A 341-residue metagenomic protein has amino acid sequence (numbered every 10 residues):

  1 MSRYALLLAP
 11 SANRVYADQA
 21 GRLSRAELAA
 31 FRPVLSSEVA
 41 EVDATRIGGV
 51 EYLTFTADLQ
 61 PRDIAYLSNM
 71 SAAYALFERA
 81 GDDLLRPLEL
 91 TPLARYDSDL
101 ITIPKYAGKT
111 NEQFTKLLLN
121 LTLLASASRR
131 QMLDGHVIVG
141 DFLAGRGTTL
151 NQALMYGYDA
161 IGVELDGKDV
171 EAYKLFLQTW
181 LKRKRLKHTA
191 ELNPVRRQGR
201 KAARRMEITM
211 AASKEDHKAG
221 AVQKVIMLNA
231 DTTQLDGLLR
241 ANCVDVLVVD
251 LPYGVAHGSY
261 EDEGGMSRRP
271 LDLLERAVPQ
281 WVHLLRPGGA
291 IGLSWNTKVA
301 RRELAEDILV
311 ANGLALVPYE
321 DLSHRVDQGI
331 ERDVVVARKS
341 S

Functional and structural regions predicted by a protein language model:
M1-E27, R79-G140, A144-S341: Class I S-adenosyl-L-methionine-dependent methyltransferase catalytic core
S2-L85: N-terminal auxiliary segments of SAM/dcSAM-dependent transferases
